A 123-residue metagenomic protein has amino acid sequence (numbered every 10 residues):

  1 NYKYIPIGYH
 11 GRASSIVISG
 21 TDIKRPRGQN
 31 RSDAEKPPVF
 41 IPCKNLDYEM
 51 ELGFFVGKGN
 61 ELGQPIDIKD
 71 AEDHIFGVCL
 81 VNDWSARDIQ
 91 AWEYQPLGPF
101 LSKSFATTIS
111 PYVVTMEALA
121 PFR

Functional and structural regions predicted by a protein language model:
N1-R123: Active-site microenvironments in enzyme catalytic cores
